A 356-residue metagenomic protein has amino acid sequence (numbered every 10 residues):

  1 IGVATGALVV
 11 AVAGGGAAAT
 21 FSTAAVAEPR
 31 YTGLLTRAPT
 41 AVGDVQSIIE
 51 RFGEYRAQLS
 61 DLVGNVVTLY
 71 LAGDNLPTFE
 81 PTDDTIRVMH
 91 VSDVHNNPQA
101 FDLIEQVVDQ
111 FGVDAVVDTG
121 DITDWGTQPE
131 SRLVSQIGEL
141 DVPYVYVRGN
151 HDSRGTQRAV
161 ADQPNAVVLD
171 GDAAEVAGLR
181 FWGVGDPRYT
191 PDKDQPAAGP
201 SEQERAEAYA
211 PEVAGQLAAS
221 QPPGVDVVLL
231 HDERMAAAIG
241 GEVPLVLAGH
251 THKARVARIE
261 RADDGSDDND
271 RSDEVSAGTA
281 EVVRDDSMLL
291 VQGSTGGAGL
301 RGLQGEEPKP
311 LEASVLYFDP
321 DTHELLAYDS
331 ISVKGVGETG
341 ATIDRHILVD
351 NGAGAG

Functional and structural regions predicted by a protein language model:
I1-L71: Non-catalytic terminal accessory segments
V45, F79-V88, D172-R188, E260-D264 (+2 more regions): Beta-strand-turn-beta hairpins that frame and shape the catalytic cleft of phosphate-ester-processing enzymes
F52-L62, T85-P98, T123-W125, T190-R205 (+1 more regions): Acidic/histidine-rich helix-loop elements that form or flank divalent-metal/phosphate-binding sites at the catalytic
D61-R87, H95, L103: Membrane/wall-proximal cationic-aromatic binding patches
T78, V91-E175: Core catalytic region of metal-dependent phosphoesterases/phosphodiesterases, especially metallo-beta-lactamase-like
S92-H95, G120-I122, N150-H151, G185-P187 (+3 more regions): Active-site metal-binding loops of divalent metal-dependent hydrolases
Q136-V145, V227, D232-V349: Conserved beta-sheet core of the metallophosphoesterase superfamily
D152, R158-A237: Conserved catalytic scaffold of divalent metal-dependent phosphoesterases
